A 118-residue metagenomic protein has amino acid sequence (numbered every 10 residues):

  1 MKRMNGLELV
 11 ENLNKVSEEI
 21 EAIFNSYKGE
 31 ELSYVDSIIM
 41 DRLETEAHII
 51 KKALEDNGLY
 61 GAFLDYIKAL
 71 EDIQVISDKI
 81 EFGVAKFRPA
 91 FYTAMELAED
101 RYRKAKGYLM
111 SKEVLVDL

Functional and structural regions predicted by a protein language model:
M1-E44: Short terminal alpha-helical segments
G6, A47, K51-A53, S77 (+1 more regions): Small side chains
V16-I23, I50, A69, I76: Non-transmembrane amphipathic alpha-helical segments
F24-S37, L59-Y60, K79-F91: Charged, low-complexity interaction regions
S33-T45, F63-I67, R88-L97: Short, charged, amphipathic alpha-helical segments
E46-D65: Short, solvent-exposed, charged loop/turn and helix-capping segments that join or cap alpha-helices on peripheral
L70-L118: Amphipathic alpha-helical binding modules
